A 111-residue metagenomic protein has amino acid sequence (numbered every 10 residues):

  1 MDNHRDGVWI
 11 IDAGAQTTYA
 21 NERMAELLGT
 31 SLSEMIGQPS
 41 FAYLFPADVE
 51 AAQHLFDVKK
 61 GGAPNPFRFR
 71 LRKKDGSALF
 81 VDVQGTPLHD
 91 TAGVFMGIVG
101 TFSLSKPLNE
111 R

Functional and structural regions predicted by a protein language model:
M1-A13, T18: Sensory modules in modular signal-transduction proteins
M1-N3, L27, P64: PAS-family sensory domains
D12, V83-I98, L104-P107: Short loop/turn elements at sensory-signaling interfaces that couple input to output
M24-M35: PAS/PAS-like sensory domain cap-loop motif
E34-A47: PAS-family sensory/regulatory domains
F45-D57: PAS/Per-ARNT-Sim sensory domains
V58-A63: Soluble sensory domains of the PAS superfamily and closely related sensory modules
N65-R70, D75-Q84, H89, V99: PAS/PAC sensory module
